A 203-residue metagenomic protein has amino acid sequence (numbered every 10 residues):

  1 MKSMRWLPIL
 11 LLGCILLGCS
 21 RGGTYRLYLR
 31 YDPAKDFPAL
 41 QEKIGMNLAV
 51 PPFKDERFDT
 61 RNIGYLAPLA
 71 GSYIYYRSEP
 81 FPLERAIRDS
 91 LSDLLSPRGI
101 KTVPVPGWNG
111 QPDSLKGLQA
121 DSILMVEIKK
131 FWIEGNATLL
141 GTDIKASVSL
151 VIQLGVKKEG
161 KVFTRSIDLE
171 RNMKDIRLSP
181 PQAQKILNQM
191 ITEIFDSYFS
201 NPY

Functional and structural regions predicted by a protein language model:
M1-C19: Sec-dependent bacterial lipoprotein signal peptides
C19-D93, Y198-Y203: A structural "domain/chain start" motif
C19-I44, G99, T142, G155-Y203: C-terminal/domain-edge helix-coil "capping" segments
S20-P33, P106-K158: Surface-exposed short loop/turn segments
P52-E56, E127-I133, E170: Generic short beta-strand segments
R61-G64, G135-L139, R177: Short acidic, glycine/proline-rich loop/turn micro-motifs
L83, I87, L91, Q111 (+2 more regions): Stable alpha-helical elements in mature extracytoplasmic
S92, S96-S114: Short beta-strand->alpha-helix linker/helix-N-cap micro-motif that forms a surface specificity/interaction loop
